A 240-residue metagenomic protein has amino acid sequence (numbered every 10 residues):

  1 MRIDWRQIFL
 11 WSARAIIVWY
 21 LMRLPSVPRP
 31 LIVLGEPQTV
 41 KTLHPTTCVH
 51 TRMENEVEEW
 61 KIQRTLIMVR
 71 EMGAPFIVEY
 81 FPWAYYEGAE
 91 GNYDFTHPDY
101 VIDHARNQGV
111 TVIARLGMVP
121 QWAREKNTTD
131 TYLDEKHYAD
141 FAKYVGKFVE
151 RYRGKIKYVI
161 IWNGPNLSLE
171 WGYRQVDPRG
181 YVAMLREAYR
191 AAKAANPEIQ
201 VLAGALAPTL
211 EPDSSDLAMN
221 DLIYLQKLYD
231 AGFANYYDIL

Functional and structural regions predicted by a protein language model:
L10-S26: Hydrophobic membrane-insertion alpha-helices, especially the h-region of bacterial N-terminal signal peptides
P45-T51, I77-E79, V112-L116, V159-I161 (+2 more regions): Hydrophobic faces of well-ordered beta-strands that scaffold small-molecule active sites in alpha/beta enzyme cores
T47-W60, D130-K136: Active-site mouth loops of central-metabolism enzymes
E56-E71, Y138-F148, A218-A231: Short, acidic/polar
K61-P82, H104, Q108-I113: Catalytic domains of carbohydrate-active enzymes, especially glycoside hydrolases
P82-H97, V119-K143, P165-D177: Surface-exposed, active-site-proximal loop segments in enzymatic domains
V119, Y144-P178, Q200-L210, N235-I239: Active-site groove signature of glycoside hydrolases
A142, D177-L240: Noncatalytic carbohydrate-binding groove/subsite architecture in carbohydrate-active enzymes
